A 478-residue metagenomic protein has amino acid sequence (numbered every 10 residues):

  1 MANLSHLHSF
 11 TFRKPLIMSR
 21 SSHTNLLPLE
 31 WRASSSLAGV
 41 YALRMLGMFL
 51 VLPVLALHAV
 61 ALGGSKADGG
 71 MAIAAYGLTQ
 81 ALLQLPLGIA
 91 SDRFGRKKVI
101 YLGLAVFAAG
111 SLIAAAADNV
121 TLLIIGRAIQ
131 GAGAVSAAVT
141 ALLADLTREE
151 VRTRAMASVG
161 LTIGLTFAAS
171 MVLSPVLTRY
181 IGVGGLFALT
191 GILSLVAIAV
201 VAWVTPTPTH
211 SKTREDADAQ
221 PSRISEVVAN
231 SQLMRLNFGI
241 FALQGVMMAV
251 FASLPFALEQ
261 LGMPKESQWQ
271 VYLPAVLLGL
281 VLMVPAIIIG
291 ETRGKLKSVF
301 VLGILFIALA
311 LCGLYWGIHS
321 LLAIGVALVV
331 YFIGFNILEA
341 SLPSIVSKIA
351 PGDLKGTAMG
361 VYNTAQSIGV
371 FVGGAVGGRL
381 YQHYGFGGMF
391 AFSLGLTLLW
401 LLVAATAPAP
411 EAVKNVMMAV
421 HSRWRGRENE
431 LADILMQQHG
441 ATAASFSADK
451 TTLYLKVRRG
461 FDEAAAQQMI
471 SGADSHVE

Functional and structural regions predicted by a protein language model:
S19-E30, P206-N237: Juxtamembrane intracellular "pre-TM" segments in multi-pass secondary transporters
G63, G95, A116-N119, G317-H319: Helix-breaking motifs and short loop linkers at transmembrane-helix boundaries and internal kinks in secondary membrane
L82-D118: Conserved MFS/SLC helix-loop-helix module at the cytosolic interface between two early adjacent transmembrane helices
Q84-G95, L282-K295: Helix-to-loop junctions at the C-terminal end of transmembrane segments in multipass secondary transporters
K98-L112, G191, S298-C312: Structural signature of the two symmetry-related core transmembrane helices
G126-G164: Cytoplasmic helix-loop-helix junction between adjacent transmembrane helices in 12-TM secondary transporters
V159-A202: Helix-loop-helix hairpin linking two adjacent transmembrane segments in secondary transporters
I192-S211, W400-P408: C-terminal membrane-cytosol helix-exit motif in multi-pass small-molecule transporters
